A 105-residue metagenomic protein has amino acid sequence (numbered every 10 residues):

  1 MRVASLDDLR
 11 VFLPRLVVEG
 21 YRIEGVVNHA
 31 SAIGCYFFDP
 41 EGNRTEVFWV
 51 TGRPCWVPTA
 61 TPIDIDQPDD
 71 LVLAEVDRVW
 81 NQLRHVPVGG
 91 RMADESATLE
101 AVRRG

Functional and structural regions predicted by a protein language model:
M1-R44, W49-C55, P68-R103: Vicinal oxygen chelate
W56-D66: Short functional hotspots where side chains directly engage DNA or cofactors
